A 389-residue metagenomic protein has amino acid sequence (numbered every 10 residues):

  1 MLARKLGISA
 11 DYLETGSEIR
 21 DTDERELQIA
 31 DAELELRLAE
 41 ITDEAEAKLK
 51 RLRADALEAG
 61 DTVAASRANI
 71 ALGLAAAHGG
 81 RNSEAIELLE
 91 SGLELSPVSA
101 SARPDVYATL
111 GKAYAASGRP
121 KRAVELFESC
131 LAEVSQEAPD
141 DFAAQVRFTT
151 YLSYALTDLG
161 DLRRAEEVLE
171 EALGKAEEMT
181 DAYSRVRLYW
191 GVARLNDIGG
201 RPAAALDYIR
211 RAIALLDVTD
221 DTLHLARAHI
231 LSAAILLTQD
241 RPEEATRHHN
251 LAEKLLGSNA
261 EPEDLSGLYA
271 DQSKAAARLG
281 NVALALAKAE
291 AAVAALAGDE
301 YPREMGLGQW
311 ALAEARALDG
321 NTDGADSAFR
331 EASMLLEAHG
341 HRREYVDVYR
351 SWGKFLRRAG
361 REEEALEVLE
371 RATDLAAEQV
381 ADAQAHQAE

Functional and structural regions predicted by a protein language model:
M1-Y12, E18: DNA major-groove recognition helix of helix-turn-helix/homeodomain DNA-binding modules
A3-L6, Y301-G308, L318, T322-E389: C-terminal non-catalytic interaction modules
L27-I41, S66-G80, A102-R119, A144-G160 (+5 more regions): Tandem amphipathic alpha-helical repeat scaffolds
R37-R51, A77-S91, G118-C130, D161-E171 (+5 more regions): Helix-turn-helix repeat elements of alpha-solenoid scaffolds
I41, G60-D61, V98-S101, R119 (+11 more regions): Short coil/turn linker motifs that delimit alpha-helical repeat modules in TPR/alpha-solenoid proteins
A47-E167: Mid-protein regulatory/catalytic core that forms ligand/cofactor-binding pockets and protein-protein interaction
K50-L57, E90-L95, E128-A138, E170-D181 (+5 more regions): Amphipathic alpha-helical segments of tetratricopeptide repeats
I209, L215-A338: Eukaryotic tandem repeat interaction scaffolds
